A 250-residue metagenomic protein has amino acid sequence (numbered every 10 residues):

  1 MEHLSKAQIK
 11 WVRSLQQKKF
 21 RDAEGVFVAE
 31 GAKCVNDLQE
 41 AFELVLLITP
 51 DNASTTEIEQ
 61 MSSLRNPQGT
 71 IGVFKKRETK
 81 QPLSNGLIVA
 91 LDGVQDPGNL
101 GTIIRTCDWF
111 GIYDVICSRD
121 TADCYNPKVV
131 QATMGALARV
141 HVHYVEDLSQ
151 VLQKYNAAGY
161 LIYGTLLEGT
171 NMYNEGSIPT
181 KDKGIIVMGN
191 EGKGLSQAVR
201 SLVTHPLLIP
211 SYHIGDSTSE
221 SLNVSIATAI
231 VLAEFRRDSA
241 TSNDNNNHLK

Functional and structural regions predicted by a protein language model:
M1-H3, N52, T56, V140-V151 (+1 more regions): Short acidic-hydrophobic, aromatic-tinged amphipathic segments that line or gate anion-handling sites
M1-T49, T121-A122: Boundary-proximal intrinsically disordered activation/regulatory segments immediately upstream of a helical core
G25, L91-Q95, Y212-E220: Short pre-catalytic strand/loop immediately N-terminal to key active-site residues, enriched for Gly-Thr
F27-A29, E43-P50, V73-F74, L161-L166 (+1 more regions): Short, hydrophobic beta-strand segments that form beta-sheet elements in well-ordered domains
A53-T79: Glycine/small-residue-rich loop that forms an oxyanion/phosphate-binding "nest" at active or ligand-binding sites
P82-G169: RNA substrate-binding interface of SAM-dependent RNA methyltransferases
W109, C124, Q131-A136, Q197-K250: Structured adenosyl-cofactor binding patch, chiefly the S-adenosyl-L-methionine
G164-S219: Active-site/ligand-binding-proximal alpha/beta "capping" segment
